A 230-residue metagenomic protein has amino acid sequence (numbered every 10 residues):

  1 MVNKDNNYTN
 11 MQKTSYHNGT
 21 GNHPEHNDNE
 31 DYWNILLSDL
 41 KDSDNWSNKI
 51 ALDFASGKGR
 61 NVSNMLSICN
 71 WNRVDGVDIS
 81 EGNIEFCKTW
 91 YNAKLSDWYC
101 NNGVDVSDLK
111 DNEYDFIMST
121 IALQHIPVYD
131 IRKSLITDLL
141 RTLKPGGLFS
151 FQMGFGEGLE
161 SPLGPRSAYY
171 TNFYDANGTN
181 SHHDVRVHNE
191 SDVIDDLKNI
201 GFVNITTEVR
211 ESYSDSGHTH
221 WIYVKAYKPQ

Functional and structural regions predicted by a protein language model:
M1-W46, G57-V106, Y129-D130, F149-Q230: Class I (Rossmann-like) S-adenosyl-L-methionine-dependent methyltransferase catalytic domain, capturing the SAM-binding
F54: Conserved beta-strand/loop positions that form the S-adenosyl-L-methionine
M65, D138-L139: Class I S-adenosylmethionine-dependent transferase superfamily signal
D108-I117: A short acidic, Gly/Pro-enriched loop at the edge of an enzyme's catalytic core that lines a small-molecule cofactor
S119-A122: A short beta-strand submotif of the Rossmann-like class I SAM-dependent methyltransferase core that lines
I126-D138: A short, conserved alpha-helix within the catalytic core of class I
L143-F149: Short glycine-dipeptide loop
